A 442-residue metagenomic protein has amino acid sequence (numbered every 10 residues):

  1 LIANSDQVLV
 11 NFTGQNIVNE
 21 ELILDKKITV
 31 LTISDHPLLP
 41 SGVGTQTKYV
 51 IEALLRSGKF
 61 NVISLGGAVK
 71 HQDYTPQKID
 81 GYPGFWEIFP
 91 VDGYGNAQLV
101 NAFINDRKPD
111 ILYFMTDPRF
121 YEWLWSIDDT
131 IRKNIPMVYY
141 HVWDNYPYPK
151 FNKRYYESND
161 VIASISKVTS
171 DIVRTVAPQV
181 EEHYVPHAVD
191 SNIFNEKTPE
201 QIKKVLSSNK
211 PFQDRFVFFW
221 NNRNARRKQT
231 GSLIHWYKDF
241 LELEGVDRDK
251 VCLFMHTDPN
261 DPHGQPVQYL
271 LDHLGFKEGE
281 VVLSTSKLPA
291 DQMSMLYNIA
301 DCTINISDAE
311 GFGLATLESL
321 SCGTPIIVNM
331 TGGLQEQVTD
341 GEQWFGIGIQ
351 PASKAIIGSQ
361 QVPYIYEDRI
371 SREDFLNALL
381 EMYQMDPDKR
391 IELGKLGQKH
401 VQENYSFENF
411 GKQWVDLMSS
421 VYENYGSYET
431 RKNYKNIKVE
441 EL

Functional and structural regions predicted by a protein language model:
L1-K78, R107, E440-L442: N-terminal subdomain of nucleotide-sugar transferases
I2-L22, G358, V362-D368, R372-L442: C-terminal amphipathic helix plus adjacent low-complexity, charged tail appended to glycosyltransferase catalytic
L31-T32, P211-K228, I234-Y237, L253: Conserved donor-binding/catalytic core segment of Leloir-type glycosyltransferases
V168, A188: Carbohydrate-associated surface elements
N195-P211: A short helix/loop element that forms part of the nucleotide-sugar donor recognition site in Leloir-type
G264-K287, D291: Nucleotide-activated donor-binding/catalytic signature segment of Leloir-type glycosyltransferases, i.e., the conserved
D308: Aromatic "clamp/platform" in nucleotide-sugar-dependent glycosyltransferases that forms part of the donor/acceptor
P325-V328, V338-T339, F345-G348: Short hydrophobic beta-strand element within catalytic cores of glycosyltransferases and related nucleotide-activated
